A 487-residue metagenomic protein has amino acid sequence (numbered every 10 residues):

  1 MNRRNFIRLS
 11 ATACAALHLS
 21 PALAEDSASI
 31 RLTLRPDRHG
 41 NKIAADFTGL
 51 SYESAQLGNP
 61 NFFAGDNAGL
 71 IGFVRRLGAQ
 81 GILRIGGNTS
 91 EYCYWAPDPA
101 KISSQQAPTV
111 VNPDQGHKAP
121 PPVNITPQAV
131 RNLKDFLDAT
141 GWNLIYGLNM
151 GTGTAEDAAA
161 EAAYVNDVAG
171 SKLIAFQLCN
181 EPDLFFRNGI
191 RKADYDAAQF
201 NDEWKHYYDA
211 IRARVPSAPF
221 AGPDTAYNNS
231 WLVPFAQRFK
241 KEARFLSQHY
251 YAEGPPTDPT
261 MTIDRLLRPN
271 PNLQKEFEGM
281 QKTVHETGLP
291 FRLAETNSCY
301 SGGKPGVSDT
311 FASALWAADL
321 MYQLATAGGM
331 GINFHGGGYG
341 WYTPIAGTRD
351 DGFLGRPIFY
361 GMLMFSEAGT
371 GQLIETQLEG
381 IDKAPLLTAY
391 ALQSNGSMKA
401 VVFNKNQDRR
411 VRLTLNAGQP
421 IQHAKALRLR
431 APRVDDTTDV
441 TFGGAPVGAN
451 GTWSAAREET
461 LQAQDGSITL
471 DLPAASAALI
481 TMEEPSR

Functional and structural regions predicted by a protein language model:
N2, F6-H18, A22-L178, D183-N229 (+6 more regions): Non-catalytic accessory regions flanking glycosidase/transglycosidase catalytic cores in CAZymes
G254-C299: Glycoside hydrolase catalytic-domain groove-lining segments
